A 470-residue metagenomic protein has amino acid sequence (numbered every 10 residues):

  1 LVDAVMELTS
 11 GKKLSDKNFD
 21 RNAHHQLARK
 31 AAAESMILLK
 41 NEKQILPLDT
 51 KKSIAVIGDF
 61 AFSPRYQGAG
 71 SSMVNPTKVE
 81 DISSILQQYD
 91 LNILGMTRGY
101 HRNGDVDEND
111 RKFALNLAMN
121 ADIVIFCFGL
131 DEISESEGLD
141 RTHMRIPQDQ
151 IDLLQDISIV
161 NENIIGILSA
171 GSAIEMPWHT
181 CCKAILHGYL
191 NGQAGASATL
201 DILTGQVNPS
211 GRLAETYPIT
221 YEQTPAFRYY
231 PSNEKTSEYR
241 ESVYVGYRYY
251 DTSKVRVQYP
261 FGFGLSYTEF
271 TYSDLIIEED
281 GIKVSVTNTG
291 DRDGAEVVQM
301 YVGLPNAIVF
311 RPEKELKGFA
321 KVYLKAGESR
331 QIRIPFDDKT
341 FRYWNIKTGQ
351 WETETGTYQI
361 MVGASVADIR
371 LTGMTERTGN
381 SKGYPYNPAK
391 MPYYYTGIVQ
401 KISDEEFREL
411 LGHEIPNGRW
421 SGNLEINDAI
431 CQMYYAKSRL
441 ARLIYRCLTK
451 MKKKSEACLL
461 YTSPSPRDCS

Functional and structural regions predicted by a protein language model:
L1-G70, V74-I82, Q87-Y89, S169-A295 (+2 more regions): Secreted, periplasmic, or luminal enzymes acting at the cell surface/secretory milieu
K17-R21, I93-C181: Hydrophobic helix-and-loop "lid/oligomerization" segment in the mid-to-C-terminal part of catalytic domains
R65-G70, E135-D140, H179, P312-E313 (+1 more regions): Short acidic, glycine/proline-rich loop/turn micro-motifs
S253-R256, G264-E414, N427-D428, R439 (+1 more regions): Intrinsically disordered, low-complexity Ser/Thr/Gly-rich stretches
I415-K453: Extended alpha-helical scaffolding regions
Y461-C469: Single conserved hydrophobic/aromatic residue that forms the stacking wall/gate of nucleotide- or nucleobase-binding
